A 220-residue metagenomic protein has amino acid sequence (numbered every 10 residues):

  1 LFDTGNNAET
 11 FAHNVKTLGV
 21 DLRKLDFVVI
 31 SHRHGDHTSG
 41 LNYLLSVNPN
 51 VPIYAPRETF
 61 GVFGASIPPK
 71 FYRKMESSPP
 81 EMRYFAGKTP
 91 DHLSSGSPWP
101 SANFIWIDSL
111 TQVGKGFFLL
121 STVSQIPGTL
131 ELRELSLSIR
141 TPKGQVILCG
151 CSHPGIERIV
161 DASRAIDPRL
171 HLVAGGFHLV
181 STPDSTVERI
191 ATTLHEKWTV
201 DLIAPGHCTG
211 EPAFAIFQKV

Functional and structural regions predicted by a protein language model:
L1-F27, I156-I166: Pre-active-site segment of Zn-dependent metallo-hydrolases
L1-L18, L130-L148: Conserved beta-strand hairpin/beta-sheet module of binuclear metal-dependent hydrolase folds, prominently
F2-G5, L25-R33, Y54-R57, I147-C151 (+2 more regions): Active-site neighborhood of phospho(di)ester-bond hydrolases with catalytic His/Asp-centered motifs
A8-A12, H37-L41, G155-R158, E211-F214: Short, well-ordered alpha-helical microsegments
R23-S109, V123, H195-L202: Active-site HxH/HxHxD metal-binding segment of metal-dependent hydrolases
T111-L119, R140-V146: Beta-strand-turn-beta hairpins that frame and shape the catalytic cleft of phosphate-ester-processing enzymes
S136, P142-I147, C151-V220: Cap/insert and terminal regions of metallo-dependent hydrolase folds
